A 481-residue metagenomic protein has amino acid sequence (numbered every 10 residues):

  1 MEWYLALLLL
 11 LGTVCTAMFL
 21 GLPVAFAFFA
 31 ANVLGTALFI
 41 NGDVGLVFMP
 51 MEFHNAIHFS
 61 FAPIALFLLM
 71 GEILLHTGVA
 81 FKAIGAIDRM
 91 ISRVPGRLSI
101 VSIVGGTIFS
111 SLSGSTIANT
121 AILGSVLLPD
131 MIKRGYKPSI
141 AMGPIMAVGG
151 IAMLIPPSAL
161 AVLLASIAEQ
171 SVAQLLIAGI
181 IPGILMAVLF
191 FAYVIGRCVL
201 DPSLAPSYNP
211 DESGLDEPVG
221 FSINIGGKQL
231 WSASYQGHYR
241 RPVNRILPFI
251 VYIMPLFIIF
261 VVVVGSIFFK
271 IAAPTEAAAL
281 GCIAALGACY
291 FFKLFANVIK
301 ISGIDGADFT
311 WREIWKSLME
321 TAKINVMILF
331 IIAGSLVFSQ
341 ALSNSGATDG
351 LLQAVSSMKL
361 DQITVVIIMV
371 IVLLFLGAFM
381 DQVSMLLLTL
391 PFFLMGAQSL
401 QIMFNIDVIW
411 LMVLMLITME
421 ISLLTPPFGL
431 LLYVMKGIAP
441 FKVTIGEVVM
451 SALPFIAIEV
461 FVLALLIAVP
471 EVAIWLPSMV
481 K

Functional and structural regions predicted by a protein language model:
M1-K481: Alpha-helical transmembrane segments of multi-pass membrane transport proteins
